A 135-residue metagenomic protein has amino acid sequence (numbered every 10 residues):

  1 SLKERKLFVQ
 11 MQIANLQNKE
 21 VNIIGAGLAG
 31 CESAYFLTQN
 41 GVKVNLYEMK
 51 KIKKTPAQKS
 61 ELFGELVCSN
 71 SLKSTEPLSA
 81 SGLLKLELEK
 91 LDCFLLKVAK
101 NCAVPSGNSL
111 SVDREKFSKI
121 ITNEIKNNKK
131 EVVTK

Functional and structural regions predicted by a protein language model:
S1-Q10: N-terminal amphipathic/basic-hydrophobic helices that include classical n-h-c signal peptides and signal-anchor
M11-V21: Extreme N-terminal leader/targeting segments of oxidoreductases
V21-V42: N-terminal Rossmann-like FAD-binding beta1-loop-alpha1 element of flavoenzymes
A26, E48-M49, K135: Fold-independent oxyanion-binding glycine-rich loops and adjacent beta-strand/coil segments at enzyme active sites
L28, S79, L83-L86, V112 (+1 more regions): Conserved active-site and cofactor/substrate-binding residues in soluble primary-metabolism enzymes
F36, N40, E48-L96: N-terminal FAD cofactor-binding segment of flavoenzymes
N45: Conserved beta-strand positions in the Rossmann-like core of class I SAM-dependent methyltransferases
K90-K135: Feature captures the FAD/FMN-dependent oxidoreductase FAD-binding
